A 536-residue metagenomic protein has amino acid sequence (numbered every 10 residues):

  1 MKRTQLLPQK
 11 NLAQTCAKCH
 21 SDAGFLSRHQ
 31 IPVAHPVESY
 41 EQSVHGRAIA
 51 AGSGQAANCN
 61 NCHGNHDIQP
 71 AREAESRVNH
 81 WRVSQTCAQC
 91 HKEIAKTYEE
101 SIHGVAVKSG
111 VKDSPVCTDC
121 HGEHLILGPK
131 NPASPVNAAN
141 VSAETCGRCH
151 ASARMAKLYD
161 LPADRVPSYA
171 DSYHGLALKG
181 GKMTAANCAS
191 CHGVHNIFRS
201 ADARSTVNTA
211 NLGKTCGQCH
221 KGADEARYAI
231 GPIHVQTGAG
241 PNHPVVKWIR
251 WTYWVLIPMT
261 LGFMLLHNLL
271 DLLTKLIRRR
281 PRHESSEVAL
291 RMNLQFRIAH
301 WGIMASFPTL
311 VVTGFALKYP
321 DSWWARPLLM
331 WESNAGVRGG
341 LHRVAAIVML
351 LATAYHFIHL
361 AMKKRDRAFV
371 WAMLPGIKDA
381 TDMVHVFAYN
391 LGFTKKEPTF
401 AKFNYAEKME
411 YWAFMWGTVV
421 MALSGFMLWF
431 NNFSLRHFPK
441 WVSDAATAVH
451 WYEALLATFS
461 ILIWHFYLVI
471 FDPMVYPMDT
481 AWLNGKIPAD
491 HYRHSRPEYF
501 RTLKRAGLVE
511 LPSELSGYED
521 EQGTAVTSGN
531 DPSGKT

Functional and structural regions predicted by a protein language model:
M1-R291, W324, L329-N334, H356-R367: Short sequence/structural segments immediately N-terminal
L212-Q218, G222-T536: Membrane-embedded alpha-helical bundles that constitute the cytochrome b-like, heme-associated redox core of multi-pass
